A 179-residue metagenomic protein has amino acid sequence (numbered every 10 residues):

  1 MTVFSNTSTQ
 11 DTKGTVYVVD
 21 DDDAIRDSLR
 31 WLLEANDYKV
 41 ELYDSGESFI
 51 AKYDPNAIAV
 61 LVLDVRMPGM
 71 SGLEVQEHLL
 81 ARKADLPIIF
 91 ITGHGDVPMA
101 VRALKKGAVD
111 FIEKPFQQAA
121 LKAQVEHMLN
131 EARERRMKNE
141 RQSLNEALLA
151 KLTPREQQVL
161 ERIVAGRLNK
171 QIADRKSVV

Functional and structural regions predicted by a protein language model:
M1-Y17, D23, R30, L144: Non-catalytic signal-transmission and effector/linker regions of two-component phosphorelay proteins
D44-S45, S71-V75: Acidic catalytic/metal-coordinating carboxylates
N56-V62: Active-site beta3 strand of CheY-like receiver
V65-M67: Receiver (REC) domain active-site loop signature in two-component systems and cognate sites in sensor histidine kinases
D96-P98, I112, F116-V125: C-terminal output helix
S143-V179: Helix-turn-helix DNA-binding segment
